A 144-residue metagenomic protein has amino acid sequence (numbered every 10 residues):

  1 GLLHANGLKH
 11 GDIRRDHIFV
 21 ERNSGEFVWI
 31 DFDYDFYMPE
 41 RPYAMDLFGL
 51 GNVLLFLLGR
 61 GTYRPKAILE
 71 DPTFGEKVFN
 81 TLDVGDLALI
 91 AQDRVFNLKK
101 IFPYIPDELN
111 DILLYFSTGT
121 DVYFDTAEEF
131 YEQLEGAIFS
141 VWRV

Functional and structural regions predicted by a protein language model:
H4-E21: Catalytic-loop of the protein kinase fold
N23-G25: Short strand-connecting beta-turns/loops that link adjacent beta-strands
F27-E108: C-lobe/activation-segment region of protein kinase-like
L113-T120: Short C-terminal capping segment of an alpha-helix within the protein kinase catalytic domain
Y123-G136: Conserved C-terminal segment of Hanks-type protein kinase catalytic domains
V141-V144: Regulatory extensions appended to serine/threonine kinase catalytic cores
